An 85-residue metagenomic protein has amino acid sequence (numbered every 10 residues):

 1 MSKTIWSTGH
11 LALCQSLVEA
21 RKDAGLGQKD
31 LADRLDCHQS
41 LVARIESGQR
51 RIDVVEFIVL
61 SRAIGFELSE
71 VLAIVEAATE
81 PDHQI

Functional and structural regions predicted by a protein language model:
M1-D23: A short, Lys/Arg-rich alpha-helix, primarily the initiator
S2-K3, R62, E70-I85: Short, charged recognition helix plus adjacent turn of helix-turn-helix-like nucleic-acid-binding domains
Q15-R34, V59: Short basic helix-loop element that most often maps to the first helix and adjoining turn of HTH DNA-binding modules
E19, D23, C37, A63-F66 (+1 more regions): Conserved amphipathic alpha-helical interaction elements at protein-protein interfaces in regulatory, energy-coupling
G27, H38-L41, D53, E67: Short coil turns linking two alpha-helices in DNA-binding domains
A32, V42-A43: Alpha-helical and His/Cys-centered functional microenvironments
Q49-S61: Short, basic-rich loop-to-helix N-cap that marks the start of a DNA-contacting helix
